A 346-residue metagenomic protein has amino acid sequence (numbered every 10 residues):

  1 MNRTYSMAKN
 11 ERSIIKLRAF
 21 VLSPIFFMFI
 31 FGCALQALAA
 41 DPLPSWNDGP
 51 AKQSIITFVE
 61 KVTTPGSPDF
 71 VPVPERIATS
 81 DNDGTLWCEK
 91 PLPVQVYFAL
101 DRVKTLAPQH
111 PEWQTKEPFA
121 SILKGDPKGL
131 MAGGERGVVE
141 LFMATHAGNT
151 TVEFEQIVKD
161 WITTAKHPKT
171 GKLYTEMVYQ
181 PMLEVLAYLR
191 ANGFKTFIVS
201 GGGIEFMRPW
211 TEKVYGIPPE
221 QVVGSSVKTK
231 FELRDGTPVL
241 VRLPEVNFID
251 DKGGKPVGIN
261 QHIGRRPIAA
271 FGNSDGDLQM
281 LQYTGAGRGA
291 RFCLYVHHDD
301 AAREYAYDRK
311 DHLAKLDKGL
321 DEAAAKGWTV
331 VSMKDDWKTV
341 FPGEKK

Functional and structural regions predicted by a protein language model:
M1-V21: N-terminal secretory signal peptides that target proteins for export/translocation
V21-L22, F26, G32-N82, K104 (+2 more regions): Non-catalytic pre-domain segments flanking phosphatase-related domains
L38-I56, E60, A144, N149-K346: C-terminal cap/substrate-recognition subdomain and adjoining C-terminal extension of metal-dependent phosphatase-like
T64-G66, W87-E89, F231-E232: Short, solvent-exposed loop/turn elements at domain surfaces
R76-K90, L281: Asp-based phosphoryl-transfer active-site loop
E89-L92, Y97-L100, P209-W210, Y283: Short, solvent-exposed loop/turn and secondary-structure capping segments
L92, Y97-E176, Q180: A metal-dependent, Asp-based hydrolase signature
